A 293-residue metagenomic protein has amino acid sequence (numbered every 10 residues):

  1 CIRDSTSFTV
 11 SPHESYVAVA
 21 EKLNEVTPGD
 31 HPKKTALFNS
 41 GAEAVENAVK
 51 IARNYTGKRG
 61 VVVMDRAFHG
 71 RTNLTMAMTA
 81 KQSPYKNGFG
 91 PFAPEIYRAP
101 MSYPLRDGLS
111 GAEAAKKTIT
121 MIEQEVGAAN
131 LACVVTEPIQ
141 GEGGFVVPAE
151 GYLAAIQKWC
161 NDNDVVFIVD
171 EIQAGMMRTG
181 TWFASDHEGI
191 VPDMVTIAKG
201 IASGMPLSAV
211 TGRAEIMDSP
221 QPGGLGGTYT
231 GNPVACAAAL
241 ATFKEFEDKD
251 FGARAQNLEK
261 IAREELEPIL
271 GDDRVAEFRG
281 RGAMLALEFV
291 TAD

Functional and structural regions predicted by a protein language model:
R3-D293: Conserved N-terminal phosphate-binding loop of PLP-dependent enzymes in the Aspartate aminotransferase
